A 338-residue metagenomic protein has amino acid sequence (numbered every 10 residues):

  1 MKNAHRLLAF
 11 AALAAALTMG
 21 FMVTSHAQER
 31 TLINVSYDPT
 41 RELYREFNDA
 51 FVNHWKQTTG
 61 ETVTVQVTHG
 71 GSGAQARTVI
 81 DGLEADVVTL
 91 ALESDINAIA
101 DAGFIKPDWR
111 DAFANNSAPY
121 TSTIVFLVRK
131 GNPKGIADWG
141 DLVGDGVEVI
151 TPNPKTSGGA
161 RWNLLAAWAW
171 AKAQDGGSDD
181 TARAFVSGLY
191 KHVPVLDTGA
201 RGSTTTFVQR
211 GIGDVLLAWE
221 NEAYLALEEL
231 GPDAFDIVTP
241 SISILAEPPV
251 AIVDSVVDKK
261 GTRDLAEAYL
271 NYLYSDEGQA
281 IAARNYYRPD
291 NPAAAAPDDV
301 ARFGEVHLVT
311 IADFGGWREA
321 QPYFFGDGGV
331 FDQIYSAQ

Functional and structural regions predicted by a protein language model:
M1-A11: Bacterial N-terminal signal peptides that target proteins for export
A9-G20: Bacterial N-terminal signal peptides
F21-A27: Sec/Tat signal peptide C-region and signal peptidase I cleavage site
Q28-S157, P297-V300: N-terminal segment of the mature folded domain
V35-Y37, V128-K130, E148-D175, L189-V193 (+1 more regions): Short beta-strand->loop
G131-A137, T156, A169-G177, V256-D264: Short helix-loop capping/hinge motifs at secondary-structure junctions, enriched in acidic/polar residues
Q174-S241: Ligand-binding pocket segment of bilobal, Venus flytrap-like solute-binding proteins
V257-Q338: Extracellular/periplasmic juxtamembrane helices and adjacent flexible linkers that interface with membrane partners
